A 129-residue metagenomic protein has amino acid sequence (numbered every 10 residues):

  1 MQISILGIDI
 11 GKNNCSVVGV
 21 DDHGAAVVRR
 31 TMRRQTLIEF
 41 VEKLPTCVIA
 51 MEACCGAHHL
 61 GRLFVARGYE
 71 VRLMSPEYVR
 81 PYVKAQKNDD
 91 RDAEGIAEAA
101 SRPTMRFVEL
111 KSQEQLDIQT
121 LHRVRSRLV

Functional and structural regions predicted by a protein language model:
M1-V129: Phosphate- and other anionic-substrate recognition elements at nucleic-acid/protein interfaces
